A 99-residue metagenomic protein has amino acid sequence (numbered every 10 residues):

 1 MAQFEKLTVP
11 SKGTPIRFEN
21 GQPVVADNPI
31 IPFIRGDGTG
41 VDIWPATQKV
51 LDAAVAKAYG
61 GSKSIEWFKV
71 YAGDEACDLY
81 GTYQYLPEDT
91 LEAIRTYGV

Functional and structural regions predicted by a protein language model:
M1-V99: Metallocofactor- and cofactor-centric catalytic cores in central/energy metabolism, strongly enriched
